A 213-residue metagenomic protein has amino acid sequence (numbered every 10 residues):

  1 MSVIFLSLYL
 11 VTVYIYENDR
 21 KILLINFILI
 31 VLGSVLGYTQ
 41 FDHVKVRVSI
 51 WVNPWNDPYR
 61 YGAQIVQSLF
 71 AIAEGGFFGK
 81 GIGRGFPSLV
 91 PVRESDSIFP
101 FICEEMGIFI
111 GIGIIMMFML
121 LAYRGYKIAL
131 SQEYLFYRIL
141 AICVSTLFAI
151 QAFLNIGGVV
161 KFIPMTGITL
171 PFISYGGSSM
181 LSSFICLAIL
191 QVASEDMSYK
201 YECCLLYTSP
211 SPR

Functional and structural regions predicted by a protein language model:
M1-V3: Structural signature of hydrophobic alpha-helical transmembrane segments
L6-L23: Perimembrane helix-loop-helix junctions
I22-G111, F136: Hydrophobic, glycine- and aromatic-enriched re-entrant/interface helices and adjoining loop segments
S34, Y38, M117, L147-L154: Alpha-helical transmembrane segments of multi-pass membrane proteins
I114-L121: Transmembrane alpha-helices of multi-pass, membrane-embedded glycan-processing enzymes that use lipid-linked
I128-G167, I173: Loop-to-helix entry and N-terminal half of a specific, functionally important transmembrane alpha helix in multi-pass
K161-C203: Transmembrane alpha-helices of multi-pass inner-membrane enzymes
Y207-P212: Conserved small/polar residues in nucleotide/adenosyl-binding loops
